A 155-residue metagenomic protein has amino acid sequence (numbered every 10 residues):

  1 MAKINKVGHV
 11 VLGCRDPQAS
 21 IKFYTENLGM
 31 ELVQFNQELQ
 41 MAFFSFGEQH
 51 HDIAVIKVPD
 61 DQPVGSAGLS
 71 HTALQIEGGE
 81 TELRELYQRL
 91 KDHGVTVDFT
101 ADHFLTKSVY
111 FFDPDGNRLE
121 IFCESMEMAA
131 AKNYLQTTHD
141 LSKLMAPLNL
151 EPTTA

Functional and structural regions predicted by a protein language model:
A2, L12-D52, K57: Core segments of cupin and vicinal oxygen chelate
N5-H9, A67-H71: Short, solvent-exposed beta-strand edge segments and adjacent coil->beta transition regions
C14-Q18, A73-R118, S125-A129, S142-A155: Vicinal oxygen chelate
V33, L119-E120: Generic structural signal for well-ordered beta-strand positions
E38, F122-E124: Residue-level structural signal for beta-strand termini and adjacent loop
Q40-A42, S70, K107-V109: Short beta-strand micro-motifs in enzyme catalytic cores
Q62-G65: Short glycine/serine/proline-enriched coil/turn segments at secondary-structure junctions
N133-H139: Short, intrinsically disordered terminal segments enriched in charged and Pro/Gly residues
